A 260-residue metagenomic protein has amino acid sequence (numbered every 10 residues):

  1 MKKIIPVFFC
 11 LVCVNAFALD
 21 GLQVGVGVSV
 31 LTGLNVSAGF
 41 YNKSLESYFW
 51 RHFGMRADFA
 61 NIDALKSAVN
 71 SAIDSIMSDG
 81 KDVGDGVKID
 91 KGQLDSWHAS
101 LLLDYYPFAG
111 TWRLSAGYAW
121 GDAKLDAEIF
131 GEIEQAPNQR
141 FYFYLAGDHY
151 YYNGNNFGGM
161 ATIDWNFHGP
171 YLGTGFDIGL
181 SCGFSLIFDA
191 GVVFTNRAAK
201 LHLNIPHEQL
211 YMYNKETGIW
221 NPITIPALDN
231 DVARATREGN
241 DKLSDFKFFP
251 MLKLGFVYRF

Functional and structural regions predicted by a protein language model:
M1-I4: Positively charged n-region of N-terminal signal peptides that target proteins for export
P6-F9: Sec-dependent N-terminal signal peptides
V12-A18: Sec/Tat signal peptide C-region and signal peptidase I cleavage site
D20-L22, L34, K43-M55, G110-W112 (+3 more regions): Outer-envelope beta-barrel architecture signal
D20-S44, M55-K66, S71-D74: Start-of-domain marker
G25-G27, N61-A99, D122-H168, T195-M251: Extracellular/periplasm-exposed beta-strand and loop segments of Gram-negative cell-envelope proteins, dominated by
V26, V36-F40, L101-Y105, A116-Y118 (+3 more regions): Residues on the lipid-exposed face of transmembrane beta-strands in outer-membrane beta-barrel proteins
V28-T32, N42, F59-L65, P107 (+4 more regions): Transmembrane beta-strands of outer-membrane beta-barrel pores
